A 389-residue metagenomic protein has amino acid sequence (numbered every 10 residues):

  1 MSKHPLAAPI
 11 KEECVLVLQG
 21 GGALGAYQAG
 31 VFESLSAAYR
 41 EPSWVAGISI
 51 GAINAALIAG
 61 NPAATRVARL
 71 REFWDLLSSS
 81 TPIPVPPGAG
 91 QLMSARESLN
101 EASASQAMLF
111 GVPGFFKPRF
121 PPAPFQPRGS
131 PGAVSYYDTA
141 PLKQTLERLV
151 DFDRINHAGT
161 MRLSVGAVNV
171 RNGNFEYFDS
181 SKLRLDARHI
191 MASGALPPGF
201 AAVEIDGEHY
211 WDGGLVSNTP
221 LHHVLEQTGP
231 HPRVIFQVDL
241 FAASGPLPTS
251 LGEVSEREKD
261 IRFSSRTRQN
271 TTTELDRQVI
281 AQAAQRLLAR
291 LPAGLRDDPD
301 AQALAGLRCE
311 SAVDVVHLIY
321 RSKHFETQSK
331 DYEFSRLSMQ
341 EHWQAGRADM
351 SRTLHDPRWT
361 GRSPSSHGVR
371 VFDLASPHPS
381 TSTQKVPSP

Functional and structural regions predicted by a protein language model:
M1-I48, A56-P389: Patatin-like phospholipase
